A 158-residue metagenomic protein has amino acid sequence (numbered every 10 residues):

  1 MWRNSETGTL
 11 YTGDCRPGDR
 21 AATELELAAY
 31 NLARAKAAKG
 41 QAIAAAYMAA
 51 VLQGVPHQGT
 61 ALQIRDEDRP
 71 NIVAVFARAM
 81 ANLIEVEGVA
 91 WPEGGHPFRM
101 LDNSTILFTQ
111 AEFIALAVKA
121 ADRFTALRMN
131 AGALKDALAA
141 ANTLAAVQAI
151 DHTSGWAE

Functional and structural regions predicted by a protein language model:
M1-E158: A preference for well-ordered globular domain cores that mediate specific macromolecular interactions or catalysis
